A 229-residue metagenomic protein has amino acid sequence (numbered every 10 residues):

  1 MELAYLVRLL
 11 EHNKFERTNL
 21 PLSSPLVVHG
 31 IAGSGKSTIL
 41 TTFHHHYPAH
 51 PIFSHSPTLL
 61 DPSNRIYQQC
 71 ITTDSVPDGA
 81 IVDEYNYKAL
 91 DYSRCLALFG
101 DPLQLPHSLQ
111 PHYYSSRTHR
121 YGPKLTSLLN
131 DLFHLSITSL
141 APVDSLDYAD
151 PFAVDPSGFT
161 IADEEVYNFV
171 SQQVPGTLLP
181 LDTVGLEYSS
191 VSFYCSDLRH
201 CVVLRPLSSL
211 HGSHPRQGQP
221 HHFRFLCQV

Functional and structural regions predicted by a protein language model:
M1-V229: The feature marks helicase ATPase cores and/or their adjacent C-terminal helical subdomains in SF1/SF2/AAA+ helicases
